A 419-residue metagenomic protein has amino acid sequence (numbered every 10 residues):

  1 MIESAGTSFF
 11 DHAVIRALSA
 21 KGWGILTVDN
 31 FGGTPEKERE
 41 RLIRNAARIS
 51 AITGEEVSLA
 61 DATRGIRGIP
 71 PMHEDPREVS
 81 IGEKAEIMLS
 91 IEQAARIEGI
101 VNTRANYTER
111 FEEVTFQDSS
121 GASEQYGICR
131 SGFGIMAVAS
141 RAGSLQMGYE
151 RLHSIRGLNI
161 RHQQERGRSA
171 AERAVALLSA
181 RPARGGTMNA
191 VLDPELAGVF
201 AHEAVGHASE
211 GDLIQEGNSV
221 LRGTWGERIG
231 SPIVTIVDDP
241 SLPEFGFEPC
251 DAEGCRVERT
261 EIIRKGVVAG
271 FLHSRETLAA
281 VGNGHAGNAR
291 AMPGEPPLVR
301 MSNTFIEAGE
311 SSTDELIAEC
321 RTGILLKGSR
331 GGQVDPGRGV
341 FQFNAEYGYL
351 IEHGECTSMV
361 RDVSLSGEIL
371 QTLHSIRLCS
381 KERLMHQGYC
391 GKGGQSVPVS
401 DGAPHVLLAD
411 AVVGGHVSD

Functional and structural regions predicted by a protein language model:
M1-D419: N-terminal small-residue-enriched
